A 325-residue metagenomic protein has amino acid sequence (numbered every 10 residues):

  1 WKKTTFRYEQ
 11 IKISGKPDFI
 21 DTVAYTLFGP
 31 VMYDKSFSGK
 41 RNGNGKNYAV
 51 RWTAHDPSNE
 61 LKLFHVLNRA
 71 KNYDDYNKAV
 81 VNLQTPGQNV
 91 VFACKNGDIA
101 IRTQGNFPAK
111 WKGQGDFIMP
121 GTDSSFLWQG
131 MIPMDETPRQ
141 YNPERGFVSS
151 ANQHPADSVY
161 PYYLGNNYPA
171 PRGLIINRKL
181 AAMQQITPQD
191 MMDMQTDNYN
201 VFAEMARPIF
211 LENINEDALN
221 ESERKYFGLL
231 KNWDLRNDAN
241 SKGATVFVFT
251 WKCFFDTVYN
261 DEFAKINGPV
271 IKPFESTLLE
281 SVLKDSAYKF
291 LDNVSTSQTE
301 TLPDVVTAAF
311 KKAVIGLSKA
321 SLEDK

Functional and structural regions predicted by a protein language model:
W1-R224, L229-N240: Mature extracytoplasmic enzyme cores
L83, K95-I99, Q153, Q195-K325: Acidic, low-complexity N-terminal propeptides/linkers enriched in Ser/Thr/Asp/Gly that mediate export, maturation
